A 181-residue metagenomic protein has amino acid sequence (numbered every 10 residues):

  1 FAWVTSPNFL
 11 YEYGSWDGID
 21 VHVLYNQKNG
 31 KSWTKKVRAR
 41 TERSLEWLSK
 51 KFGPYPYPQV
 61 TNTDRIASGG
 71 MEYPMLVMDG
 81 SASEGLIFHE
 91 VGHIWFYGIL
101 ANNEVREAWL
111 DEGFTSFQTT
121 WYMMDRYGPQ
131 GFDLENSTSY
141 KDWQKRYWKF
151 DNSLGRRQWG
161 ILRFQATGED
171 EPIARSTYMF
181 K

Functional and structural regions predicted by a protein language model:
F1-F88, F117-T120, P129, W159-L162 (+1 more regions): Hydrophobic helix-coil surface modules that form long, contiguous segments used for peptide/substrate interaction
V37-R38, E104-E112, M179-K181: Active-site metal-coordination segments of metallo-dependent hydrolases
S44-W47, I99, S176: Active-site and adjacent substrate-binding regions of carbohydrate-active enzymes
P54, N102, R106-L110, F132: Short, surface-exposed helix-loop/turn micro-motifs enriched in polar/charged residues
P58-S68, W109, G113, E135 (+1 more regions): Acidic/histidine-enriched alpha-helical segments
S83-H89, L100, E112: The feature captures the catalytic groove of carbohydrate-active enzymes
V91-A108, W121-Y127: Catalytic Zn2+-binding segment of zinc metalloproteases
E112, S116-K181: Acidic/His/Gly-enriched intrinsically disordered linker/tail segments that often contain short helix/coil "MoRF-like"
